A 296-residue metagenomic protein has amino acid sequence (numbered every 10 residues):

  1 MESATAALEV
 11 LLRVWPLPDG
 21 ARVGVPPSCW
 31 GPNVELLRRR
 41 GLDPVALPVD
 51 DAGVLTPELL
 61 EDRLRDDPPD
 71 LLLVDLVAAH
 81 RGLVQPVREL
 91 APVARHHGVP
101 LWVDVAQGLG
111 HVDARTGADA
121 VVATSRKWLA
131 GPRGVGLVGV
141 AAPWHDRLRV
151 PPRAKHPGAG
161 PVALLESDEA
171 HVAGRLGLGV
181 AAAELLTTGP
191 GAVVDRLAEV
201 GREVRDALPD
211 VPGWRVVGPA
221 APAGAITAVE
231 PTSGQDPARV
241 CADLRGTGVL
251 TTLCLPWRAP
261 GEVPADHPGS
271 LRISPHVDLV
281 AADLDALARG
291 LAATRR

Functional and structural regions predicted by a protein language model:
M1-V23, W30-V34: Conserved beta-loop-alpha segment that forms the PLP phosphate-binding cup at the N-terminus of a helix
V25-L71, C241: PLP-dependent aminotransferase-class I/II
P44, L101-W102, V216, T251: Hydrophobic beta-strand scaffold residues
A52-V105, G110: Active-site phosphate-binding strand-loop segment of PLP-dependent enzymes
G117-P157: Active-site PLP attachment segment
V162-D206: Structural signature of PLP-dependent enzymes
A198-R202, V211-W257: Conserved PLP-binding catalytic core of the aspartate aminotransferase-like
G246-T247, W257-R296: PLP-dependent enzyme catalytic core of the Aspartate aminotransferase-like
